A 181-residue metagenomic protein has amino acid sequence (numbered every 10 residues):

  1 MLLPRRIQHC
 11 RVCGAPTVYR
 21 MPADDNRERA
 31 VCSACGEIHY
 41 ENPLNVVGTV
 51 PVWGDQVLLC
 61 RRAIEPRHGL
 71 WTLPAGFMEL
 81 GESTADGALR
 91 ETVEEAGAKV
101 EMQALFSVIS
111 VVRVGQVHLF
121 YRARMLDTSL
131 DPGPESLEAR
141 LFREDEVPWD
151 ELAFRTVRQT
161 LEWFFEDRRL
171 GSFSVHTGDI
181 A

Functional and structural regions predicted by a protein language model:
L2-G48: Acidic, metal-coordinating catalytic segment for phosphate/diphosphate chemistry, firing primarily on the Nudix
R20-M21, K99-F106: A short coil-to-beta-strand element that immediately follows conserved catalytic motifs
V47, D55, V117-L119, L137: Change "...and in nucleic-acid phosphodiester-cleaving endonucleases..." to "...and in nucleic-acid processing enzymes
V52-E94: Conserved Nudix-box catalytic region and its N-terminal flanking loop in Nudix hydrolases and closely related
I109-P132, R140, T160, F165-R168: Active-site-adjacent beta-strand/loop module that shapes the phosphate/pyrophosphate-binding cleft
R168-A181: Charged phosphate-binding loop/patch that engages nucleotide di/tri-phosphates or the phosphate backbone of nucleic
